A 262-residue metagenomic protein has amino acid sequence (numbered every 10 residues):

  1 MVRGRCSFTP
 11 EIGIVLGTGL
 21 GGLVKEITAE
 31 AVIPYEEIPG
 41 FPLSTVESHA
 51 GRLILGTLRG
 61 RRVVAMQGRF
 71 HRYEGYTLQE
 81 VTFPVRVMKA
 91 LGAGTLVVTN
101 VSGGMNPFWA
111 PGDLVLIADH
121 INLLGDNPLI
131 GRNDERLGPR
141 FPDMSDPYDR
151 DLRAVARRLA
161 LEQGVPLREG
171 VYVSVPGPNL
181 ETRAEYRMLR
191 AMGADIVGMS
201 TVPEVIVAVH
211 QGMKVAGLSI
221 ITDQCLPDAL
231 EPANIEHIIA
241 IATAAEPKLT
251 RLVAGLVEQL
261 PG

Functional and structural regions predicted by a protein language model:
M1, R5, D151, V155-V165 (+1 more regions): Generic non-transmembrane alpha-helical segments
M1-M144: Metabolite-binding pocket within alpha/beta catalytic cores that recognizes anionic/polar moieties
N133-Y172: Metal-dependent peptidase/peptidase-like ectodomains
D134-S145, A191-A194, A229-A242: Glycine-rich tight-turn/loop motif centered on a GG-T
R158-D195, L260-P261: Active-site/ligand-binding-proximal alpha/beta "capping" segment
L180-C225: A C-terminal functional module that forms or caps the active site or interfaces directly with catalytic machinery
L226-G262: His/Asp/Glu-rich mid-to-C-terminal helical/loop segments that flank catalytic regions of hydrolases
